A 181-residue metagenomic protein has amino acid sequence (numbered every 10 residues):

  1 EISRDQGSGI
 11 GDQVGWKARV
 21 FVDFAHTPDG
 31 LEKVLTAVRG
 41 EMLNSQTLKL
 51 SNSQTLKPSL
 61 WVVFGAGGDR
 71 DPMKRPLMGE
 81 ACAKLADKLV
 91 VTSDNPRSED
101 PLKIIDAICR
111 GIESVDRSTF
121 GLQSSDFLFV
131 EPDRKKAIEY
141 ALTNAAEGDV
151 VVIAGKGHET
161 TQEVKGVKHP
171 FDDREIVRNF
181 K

Functional and structural regions predicted by a protein language model:
E1-K181: ATP-dependent carboxylate-amine ligase
